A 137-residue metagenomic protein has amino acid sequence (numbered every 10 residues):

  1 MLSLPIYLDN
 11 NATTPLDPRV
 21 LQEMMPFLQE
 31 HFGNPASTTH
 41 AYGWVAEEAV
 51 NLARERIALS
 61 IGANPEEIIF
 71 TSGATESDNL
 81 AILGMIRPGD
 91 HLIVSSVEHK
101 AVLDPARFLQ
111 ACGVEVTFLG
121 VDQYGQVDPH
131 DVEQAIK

Functional and structural regions predicted by a protein language model:
M1-K137: Pyridoxal 5′-phosphate
